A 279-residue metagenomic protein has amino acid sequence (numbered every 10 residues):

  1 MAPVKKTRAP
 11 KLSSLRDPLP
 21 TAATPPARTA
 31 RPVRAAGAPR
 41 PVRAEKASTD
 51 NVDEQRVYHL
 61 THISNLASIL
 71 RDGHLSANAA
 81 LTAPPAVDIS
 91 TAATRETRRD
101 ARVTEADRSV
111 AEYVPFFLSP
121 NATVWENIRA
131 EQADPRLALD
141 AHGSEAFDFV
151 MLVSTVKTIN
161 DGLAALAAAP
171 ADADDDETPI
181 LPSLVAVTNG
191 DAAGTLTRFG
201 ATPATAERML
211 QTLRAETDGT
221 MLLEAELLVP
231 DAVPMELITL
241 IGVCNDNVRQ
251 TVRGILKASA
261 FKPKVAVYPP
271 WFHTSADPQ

Functional and structural regions predicted by a protein language model:
A2-Q279: Active-site-proximal loop/hinge segments that shape catalytic or ion-binding/gating pockets
